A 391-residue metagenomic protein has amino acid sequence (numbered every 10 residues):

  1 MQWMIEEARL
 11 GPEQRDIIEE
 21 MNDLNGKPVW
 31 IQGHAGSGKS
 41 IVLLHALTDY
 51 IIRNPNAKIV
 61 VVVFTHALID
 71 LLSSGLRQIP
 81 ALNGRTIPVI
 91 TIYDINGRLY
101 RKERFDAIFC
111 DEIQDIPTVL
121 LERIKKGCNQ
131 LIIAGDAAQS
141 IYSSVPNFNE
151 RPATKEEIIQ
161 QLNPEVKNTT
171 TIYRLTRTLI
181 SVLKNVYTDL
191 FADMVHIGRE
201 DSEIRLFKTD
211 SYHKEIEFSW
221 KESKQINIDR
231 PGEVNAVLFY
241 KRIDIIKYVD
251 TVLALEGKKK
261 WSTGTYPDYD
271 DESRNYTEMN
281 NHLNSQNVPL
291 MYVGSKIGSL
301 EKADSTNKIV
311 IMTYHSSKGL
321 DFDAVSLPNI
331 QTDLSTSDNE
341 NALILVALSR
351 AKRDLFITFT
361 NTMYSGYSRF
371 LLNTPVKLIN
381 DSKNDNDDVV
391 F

Functional and structural regions predicted by a protein language model:
Q2-K27: N-terminal pre-P-loop "Q-motif" helix
N25-A46: Walker A/P-loop
P28-Q32, V60, A236: Short hydrophobic/aromatic beta-strand immediately N-terminal to the Walker A/P-loop
S37, H66, P88-Y93, L99 (+4 more regions): Core RecA-like ATPase module of SF1/SF2 helicases and allied nucleic-acid translocases
V60-E103, I311-M312: Inter-Walker segment of RecA-like/P-loop motor cores
R104-T118, L131-A134, A138-Y142: SF2 helicase catalytic motif II
Q139-S143, E156-D201: Conserved coupling/interface region of RecA-like P-loop/ASCE motor cores
R205-E233: Conserved interdomain hinge at the start of the Helicase C-terminal
